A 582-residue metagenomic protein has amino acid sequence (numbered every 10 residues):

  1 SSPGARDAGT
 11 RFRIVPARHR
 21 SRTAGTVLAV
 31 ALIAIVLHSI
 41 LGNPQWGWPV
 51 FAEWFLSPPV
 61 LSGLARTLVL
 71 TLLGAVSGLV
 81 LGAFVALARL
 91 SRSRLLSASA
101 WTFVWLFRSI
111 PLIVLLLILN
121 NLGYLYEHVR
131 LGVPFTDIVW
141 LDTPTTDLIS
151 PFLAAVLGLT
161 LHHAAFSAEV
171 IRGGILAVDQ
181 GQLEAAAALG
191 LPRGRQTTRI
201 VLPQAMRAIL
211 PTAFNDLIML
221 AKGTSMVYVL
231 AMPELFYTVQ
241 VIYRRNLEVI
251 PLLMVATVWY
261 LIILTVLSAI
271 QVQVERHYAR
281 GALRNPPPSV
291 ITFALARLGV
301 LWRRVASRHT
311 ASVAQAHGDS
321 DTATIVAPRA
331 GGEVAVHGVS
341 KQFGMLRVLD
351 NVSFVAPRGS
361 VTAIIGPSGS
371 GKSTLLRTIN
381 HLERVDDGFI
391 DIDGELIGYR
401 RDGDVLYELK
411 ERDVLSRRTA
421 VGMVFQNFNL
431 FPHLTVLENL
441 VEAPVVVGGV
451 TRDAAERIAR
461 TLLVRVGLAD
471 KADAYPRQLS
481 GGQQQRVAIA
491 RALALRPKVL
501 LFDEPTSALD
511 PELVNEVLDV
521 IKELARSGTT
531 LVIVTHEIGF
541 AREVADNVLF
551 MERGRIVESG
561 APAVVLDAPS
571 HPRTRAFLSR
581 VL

Functional and structural regions predicted by a protein language model:
S2-R308: Transmembrane alpha-helices and adjacent helix-loop boundaries
A474-R477, L495, S527: Conserved signature/switch motifs of ABC ATPase nucleotide-binding domains
L500-D503: Catalytic Walker B motif of ABC-type/P-loop ATPase nucleotide-binding domains
P511-L513: Helix N-cap at the start of a conserved alpha-helix in ABC-type nucleotide-binding domains
S559-G560: ABC ATPase "signature
